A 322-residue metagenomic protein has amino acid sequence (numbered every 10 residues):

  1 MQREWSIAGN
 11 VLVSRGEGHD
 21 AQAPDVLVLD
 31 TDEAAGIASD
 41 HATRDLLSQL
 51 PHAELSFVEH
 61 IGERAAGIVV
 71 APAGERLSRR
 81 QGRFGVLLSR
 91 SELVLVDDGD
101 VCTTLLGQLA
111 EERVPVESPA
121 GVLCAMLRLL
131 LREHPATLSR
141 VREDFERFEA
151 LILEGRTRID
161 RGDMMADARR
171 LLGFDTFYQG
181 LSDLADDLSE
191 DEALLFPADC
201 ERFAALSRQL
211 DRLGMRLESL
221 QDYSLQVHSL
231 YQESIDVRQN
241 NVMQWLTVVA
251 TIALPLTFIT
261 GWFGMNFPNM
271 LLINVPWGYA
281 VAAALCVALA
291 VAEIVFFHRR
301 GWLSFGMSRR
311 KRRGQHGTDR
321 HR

Functional and structural regions predicted by a protein language model:
M1-E190, F196, R212, W302-S308 (+1 more regions): Peripheral, non-transmembrane regulatory/ligand-interaction domains of membrane transport proteins
V69-A73, E192, Y231, N266-N269: Short, well-ordered turn and helix-capping elements at secondary-structure junctions
R113-V116, L184-A204, Q221-D236: Hydrophobic alpha-helical transmembrane segments
G121, R158, M165, C200 (+2 more regions): General secondary-structure edge motif
T157-D160, D199, L206, Q239: The cytosolic transmitter module of two-component sensor histidine kinases
D199-R202, L206-S207, L213, Q244: A beta-strand-loop signature enriched in Asp, Gly, Thr, and Trp that corresponds to the sialidase/neuraminidase Asp-box
D211-R322: Hydrophobic alpha-helical transmembrane segments and their immediately adjacent juxtamembrane loops
